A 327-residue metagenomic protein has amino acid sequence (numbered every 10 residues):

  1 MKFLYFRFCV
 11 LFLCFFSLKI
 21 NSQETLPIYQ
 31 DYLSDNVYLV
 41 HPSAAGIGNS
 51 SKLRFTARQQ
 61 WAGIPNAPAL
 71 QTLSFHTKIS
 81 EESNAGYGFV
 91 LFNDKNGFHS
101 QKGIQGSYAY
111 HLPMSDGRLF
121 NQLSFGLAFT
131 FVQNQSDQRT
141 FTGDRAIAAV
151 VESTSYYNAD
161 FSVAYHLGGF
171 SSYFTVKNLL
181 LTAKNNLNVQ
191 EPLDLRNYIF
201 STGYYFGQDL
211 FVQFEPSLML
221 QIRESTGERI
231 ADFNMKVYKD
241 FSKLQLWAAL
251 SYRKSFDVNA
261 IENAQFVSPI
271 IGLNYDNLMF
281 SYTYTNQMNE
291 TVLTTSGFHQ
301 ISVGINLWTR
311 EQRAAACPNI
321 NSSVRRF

Functional and structural regions predicted by a protein language model:
M1-R7, M114: Positively charged n-region of N-terminal signal peptides that target proteins for export
R7-S17: Bacterial N-terminal signal peptides
L18-S22: Sec/Tat signal peptide C-region and signal peptidase I cleavage site
Q23-F327: Subset of outer-membrane beta-barrel
